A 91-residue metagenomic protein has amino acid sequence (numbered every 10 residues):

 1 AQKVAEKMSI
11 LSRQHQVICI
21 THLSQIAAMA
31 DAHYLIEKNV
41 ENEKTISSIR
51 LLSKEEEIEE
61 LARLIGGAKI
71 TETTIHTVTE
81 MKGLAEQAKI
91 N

Functional and structural regions predicted by a protein language model:
Q2-N91: C-terminal lobe/lid and adjacent interdomain/linker elements of RecA-like ASCE P-loop ATPase modules
